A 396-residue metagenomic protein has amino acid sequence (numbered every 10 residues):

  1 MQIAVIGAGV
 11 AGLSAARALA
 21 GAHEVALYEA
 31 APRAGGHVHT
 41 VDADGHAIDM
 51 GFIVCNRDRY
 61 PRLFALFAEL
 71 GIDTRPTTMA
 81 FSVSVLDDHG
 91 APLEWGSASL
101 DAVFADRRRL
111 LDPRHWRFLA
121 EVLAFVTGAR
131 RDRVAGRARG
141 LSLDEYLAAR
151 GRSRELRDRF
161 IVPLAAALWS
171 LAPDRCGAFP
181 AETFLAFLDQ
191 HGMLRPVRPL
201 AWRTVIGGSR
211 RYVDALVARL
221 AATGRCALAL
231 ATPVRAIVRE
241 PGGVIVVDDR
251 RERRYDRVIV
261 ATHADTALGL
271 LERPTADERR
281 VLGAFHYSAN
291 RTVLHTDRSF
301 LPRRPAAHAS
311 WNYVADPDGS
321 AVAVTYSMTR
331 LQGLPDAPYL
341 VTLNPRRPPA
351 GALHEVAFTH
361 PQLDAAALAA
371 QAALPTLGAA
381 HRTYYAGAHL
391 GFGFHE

Functional and structural regions predicted by a protein language model:
Q2-L27: N-terminal Rossmann-like FAD-binding beta1-loop-alpha1 element of flavoenzymes
A11, R33, D265: Conserved Rossmann-like nucleotide-cofactor binding loop
A20-A43: Glycine-rich FAD pyrophosphate-binding loop
T40-F64: N-terminal glycine-rich dinucleotide-binding loop that anchors FAD/FMN and/or NAD(P) in oxidoreductases
Y60-A186: Mobile amphipathic helical/loop "lid" adjacent to a hydrophobic cofactor/ligand pocket
A186-D248: Helical element adjacent to the flavin cofactor pocket in flavoenzyme catalytic cores
T232-Q362: Mid-domain catalytic core of redox enzymes that form a hydrophobic substrate pocket/lid adjacent to a catalytic redox
A352-E396: C-terminal catalytic lobe of FAD-dependent flavoproteins
